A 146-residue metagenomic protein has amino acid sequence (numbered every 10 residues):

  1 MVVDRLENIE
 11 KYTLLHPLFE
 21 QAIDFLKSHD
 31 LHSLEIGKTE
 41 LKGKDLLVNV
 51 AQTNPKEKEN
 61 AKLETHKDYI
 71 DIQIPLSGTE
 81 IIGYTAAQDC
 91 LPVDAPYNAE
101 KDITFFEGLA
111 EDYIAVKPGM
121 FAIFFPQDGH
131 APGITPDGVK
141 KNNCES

Functional and structural regions predicted by a protein language model:
V2-L47, K62-T65: A short, N-terminal "cap"/entry segment at the start of jelly-roll beta-barrel domains of the cupin/DSBH fold
Y12, L18-F25, P96, K101-F105 (+1 more regions): Compositionally biased, non-globular sequence tracts
K38-E57, D68-L76: A short glycine-rich, His/Asp/Glu-containing loop-to-beta-strand
G43, N60-I70, D89-V93, L109-A110: A short beta-loop-beta micro-motif enriched in histidine and acidic residues
K58-H66, Q73, Y84-T85, I114 (+1 more regions): Short histidine-centered beta-strand/loop micro-motifs that create catalytic or ligand/metal-coordination sites
D68-E80, A86-Q88, P96-I103: Short, conserved beta-strand element in jelly-roll/cupin
A115-T135: Conserved metal-binding segment of the jelly-roll/cupin
F121-I123, V139-S146: A short hydrophobic beta-strand segment most commonly corresponding to one strand of the jelly-roll/cupin
